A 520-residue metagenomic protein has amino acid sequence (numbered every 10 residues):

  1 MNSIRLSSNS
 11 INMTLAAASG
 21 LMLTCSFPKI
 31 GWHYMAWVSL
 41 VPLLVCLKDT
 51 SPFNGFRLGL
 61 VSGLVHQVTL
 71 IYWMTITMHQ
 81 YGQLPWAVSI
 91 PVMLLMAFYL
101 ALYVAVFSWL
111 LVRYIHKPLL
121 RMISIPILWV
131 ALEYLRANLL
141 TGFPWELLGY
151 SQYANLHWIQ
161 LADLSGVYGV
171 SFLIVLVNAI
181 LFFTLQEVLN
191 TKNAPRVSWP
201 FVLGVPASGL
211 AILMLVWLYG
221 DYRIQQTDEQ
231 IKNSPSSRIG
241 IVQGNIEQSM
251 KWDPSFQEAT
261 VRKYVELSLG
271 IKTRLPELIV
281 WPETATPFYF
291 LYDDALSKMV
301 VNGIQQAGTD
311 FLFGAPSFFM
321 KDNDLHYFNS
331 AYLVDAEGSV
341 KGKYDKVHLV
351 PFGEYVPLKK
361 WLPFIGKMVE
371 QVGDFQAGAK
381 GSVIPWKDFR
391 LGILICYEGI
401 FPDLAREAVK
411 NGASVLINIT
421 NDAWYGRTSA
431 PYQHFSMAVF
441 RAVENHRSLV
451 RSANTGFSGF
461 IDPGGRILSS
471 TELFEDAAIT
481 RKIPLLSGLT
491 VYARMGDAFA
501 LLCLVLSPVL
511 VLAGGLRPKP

Functional and structural regions predicted by a protein language model:
N2-I224, R427, A438-R441, T455 (+3 more regions): Membrane-embedded alpha-helical bundles of multi-pass enzymes that act on lipidic or dolichyl-linked glycan substrates
S19, F107, V261-S268, F401: Short, hydrophobic/amphipathic alpha-helical packing segments that form internal helix faces or helix-helix interfaces
V88, V92, M96, M250-P254 (+1 more regions): Active-site oxyanion-binding pockets that recognize sulfate/phosphate
R113, E187, L267-G270, E407: A generic secondary-structure signal
Q152, I241-I246, H348, I483-L485: Short, small-residue-rich loop/turn micro-motifs
A154-Q160, A211-W281, L291-V301: Membrane-interface segments at or immediately adjacent to transmembrane helices that form the boundary between
F256-R262, T273, L278-P520: Solvent-exposed soluble domains appended to multi-pass membrane proteins
